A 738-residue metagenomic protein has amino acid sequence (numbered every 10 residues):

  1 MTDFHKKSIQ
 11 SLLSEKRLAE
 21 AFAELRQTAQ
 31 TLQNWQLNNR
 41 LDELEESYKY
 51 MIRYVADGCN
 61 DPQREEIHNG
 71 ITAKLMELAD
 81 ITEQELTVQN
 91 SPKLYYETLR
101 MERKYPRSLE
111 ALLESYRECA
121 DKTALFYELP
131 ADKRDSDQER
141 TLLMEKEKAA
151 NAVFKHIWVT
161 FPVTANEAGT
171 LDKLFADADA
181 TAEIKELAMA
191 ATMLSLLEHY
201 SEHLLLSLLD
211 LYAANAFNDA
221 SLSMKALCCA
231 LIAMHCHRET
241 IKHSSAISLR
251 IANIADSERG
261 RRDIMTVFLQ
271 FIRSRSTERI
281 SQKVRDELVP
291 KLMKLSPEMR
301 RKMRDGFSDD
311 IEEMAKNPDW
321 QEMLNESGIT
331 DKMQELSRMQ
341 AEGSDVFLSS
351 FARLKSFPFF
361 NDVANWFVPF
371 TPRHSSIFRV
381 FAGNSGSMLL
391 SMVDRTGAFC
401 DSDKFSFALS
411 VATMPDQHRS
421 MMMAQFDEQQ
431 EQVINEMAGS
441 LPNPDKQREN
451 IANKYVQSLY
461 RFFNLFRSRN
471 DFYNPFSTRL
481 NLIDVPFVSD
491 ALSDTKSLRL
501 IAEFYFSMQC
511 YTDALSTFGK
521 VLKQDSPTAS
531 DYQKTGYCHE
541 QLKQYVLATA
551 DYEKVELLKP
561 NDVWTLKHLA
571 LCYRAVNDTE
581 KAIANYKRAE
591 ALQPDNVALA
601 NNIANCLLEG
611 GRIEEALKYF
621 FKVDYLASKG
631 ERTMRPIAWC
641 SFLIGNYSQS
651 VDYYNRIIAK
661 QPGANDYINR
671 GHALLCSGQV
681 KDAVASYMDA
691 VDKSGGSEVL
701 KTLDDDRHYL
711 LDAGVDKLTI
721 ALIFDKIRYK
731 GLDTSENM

Functional and structural regions predicted by a protein language model:
L231-D256, Y625, A659-K660, L675-E698 (+1 more regions): TPR/TPR-like (Sel1-like) alpha-helical repeat modules
V368-K559: Alpha-solenoid helical-repeat scaffolds
S497, S530-D531, T565, L599 (+3 more regions): TPR alpha-solenoid repeat register
G696-M738: Terminal, low-structured helical/coil segments at or just beyond the last alpha-helical repeat
